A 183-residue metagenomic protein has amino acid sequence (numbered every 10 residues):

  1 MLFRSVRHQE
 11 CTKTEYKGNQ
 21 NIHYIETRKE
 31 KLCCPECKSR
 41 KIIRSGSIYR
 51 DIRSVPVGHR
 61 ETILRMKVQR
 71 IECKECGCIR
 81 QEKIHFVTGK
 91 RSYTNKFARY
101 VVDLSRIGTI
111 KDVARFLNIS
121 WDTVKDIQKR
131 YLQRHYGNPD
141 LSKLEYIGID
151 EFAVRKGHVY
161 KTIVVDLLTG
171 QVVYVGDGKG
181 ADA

Functional and structural regions predicted by a protein language model:
Q20-E72: N-terminal juxtadomain amphipathic helix that follows a signal peptide/anchor or precedes a small N-terminal auxiliary
I22-H23, C34-C37, C73, V101 (+4 more regions): Mobile genetic element proteins and their domesticated derivatives, centered on retroelements and DNA transposons
G77-F97: Short, Lys/Arg-enriched anionic-surface-contact patches
T94-G108: Short, amphipathic alpha-helical "recognition" segments used to contact nucleic acids or chromatin
I107-R115: Short, charged amphipathic recognition helices of the HTH superfamily and cognate SANT/SANTA-like modules
K125-A183: RNase H-like nuclease fold core
